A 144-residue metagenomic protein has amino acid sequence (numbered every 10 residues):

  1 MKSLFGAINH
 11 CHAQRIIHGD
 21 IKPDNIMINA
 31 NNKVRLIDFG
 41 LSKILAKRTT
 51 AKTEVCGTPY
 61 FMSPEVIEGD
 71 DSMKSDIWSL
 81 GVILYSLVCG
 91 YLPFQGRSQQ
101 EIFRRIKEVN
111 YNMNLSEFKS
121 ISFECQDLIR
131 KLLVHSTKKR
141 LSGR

Functional and structural regions predicted by a protein language model:
H12-I28: Catalytic-loop of the protein kinase fold
T53-E65: Conserved activation segment of eukaryotic-like protein kinases, specifically the C-terminal portion of the activation
D76: Conserved catalytic-loop aspartate of Hanks-type protein kinases
C89-L92: Structural helix C-cap motif within protein kinase domains
L133-R144: A conserved short helix/loop substructure at the end of the activation segment of eukaryotic-like protein kinase domains
